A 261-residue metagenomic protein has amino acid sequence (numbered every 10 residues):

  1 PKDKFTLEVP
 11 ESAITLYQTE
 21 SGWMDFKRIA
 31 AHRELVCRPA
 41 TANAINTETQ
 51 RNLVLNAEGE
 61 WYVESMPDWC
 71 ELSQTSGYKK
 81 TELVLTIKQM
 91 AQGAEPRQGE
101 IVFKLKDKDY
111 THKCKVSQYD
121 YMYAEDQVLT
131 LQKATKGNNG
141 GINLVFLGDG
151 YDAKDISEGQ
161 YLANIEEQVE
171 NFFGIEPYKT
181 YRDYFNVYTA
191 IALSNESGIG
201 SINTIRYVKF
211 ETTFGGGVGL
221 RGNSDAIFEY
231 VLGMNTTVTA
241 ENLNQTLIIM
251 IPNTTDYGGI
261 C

Functional and structural regions predicted by a protein language model:
P1, Y17, L53-L55, V63 (+4 more regions): Extracellular/surface recognition and adhesion modules
P1-E34: Solvent-exposed loop and capping/linker segments of extracellular ligand-binding repeat ectodomains
E34-L55: Beta-sheet-dominated interaction scaffolds and their linkers
L35, N56-V84: Surface-exposed binding patches on compact interaction domains or structured appendages
K88-A94: Short, surface-exposed loop/turn segments at beta-strand-coil junctions that are enriched for proline with nearby
E95-D107: A short beta-strand micro-motif common to beta-rich folds, especially ectodomain repeats
K108-Y121: C-terminal edge beta-strand
Y121-V238: Propeptide-to-catalytic entry region of secreted or membrane-anchored zinc metalloproteases
